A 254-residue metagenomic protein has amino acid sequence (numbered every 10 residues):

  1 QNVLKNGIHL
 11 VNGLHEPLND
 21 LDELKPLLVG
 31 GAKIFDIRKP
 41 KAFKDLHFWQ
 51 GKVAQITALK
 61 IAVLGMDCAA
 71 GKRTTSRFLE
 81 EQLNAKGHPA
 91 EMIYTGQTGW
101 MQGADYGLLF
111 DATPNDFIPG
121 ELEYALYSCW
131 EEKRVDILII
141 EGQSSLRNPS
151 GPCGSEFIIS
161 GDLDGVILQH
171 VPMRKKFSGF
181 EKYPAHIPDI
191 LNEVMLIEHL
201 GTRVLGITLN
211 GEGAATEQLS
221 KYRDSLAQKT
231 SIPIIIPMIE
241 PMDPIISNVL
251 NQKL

Functional and structural regions predicted by a protein language model:
V3, N12-K25, I34-D45, W49-V53 (+2 more regions): Conserved catalytic-core segment of NTP-binding enzymes
H9-E16, A62-A70, L109-T113: Flexible, glycine/proline-enriched loop segments at strand-loop-helix junctions that form or flank small-ligand binding
H47-I56, D105-L109, K182, S220-Y222 (+1 more regions): Short, surface-exposed amphipathic charged segments that create phosphate/polyanion-binding patches used for binding
F48-A90: Walker A (P-loop) phosphate-binding motif
A69-R77, M101-Q102, L146-G151: Short glycine/serine/threonine-rich phosphate/pyrophosphate-binding segments that cradle anionic phosphate groups
G87, I93-T95, P114-W130: Phosphate-binding loop that captures ATP/GTP phosphates
T98-D116: P-loop NTPase switch/communication element
